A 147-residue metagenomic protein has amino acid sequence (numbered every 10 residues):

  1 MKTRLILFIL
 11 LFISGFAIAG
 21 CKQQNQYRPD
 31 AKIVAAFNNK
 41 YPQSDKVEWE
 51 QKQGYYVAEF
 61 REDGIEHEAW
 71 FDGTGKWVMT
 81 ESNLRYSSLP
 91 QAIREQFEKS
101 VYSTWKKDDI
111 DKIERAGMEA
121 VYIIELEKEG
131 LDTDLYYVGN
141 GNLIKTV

Functional and structural regions predicted by a protein language model:
M1-P29, F37: Bacterial Sec-dependent N-terminal signal peptides
K22-V147: Interaction-mediating elements
